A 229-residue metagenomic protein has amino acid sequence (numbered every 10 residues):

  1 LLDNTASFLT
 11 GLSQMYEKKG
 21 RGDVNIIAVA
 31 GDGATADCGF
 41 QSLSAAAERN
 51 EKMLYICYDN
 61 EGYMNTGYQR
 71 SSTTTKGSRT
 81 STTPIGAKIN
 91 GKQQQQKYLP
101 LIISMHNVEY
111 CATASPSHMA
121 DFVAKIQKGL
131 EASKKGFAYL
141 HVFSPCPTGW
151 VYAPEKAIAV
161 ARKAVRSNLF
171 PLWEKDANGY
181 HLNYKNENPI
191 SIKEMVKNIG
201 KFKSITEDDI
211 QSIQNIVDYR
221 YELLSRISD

Functional and structural regions predicted by a protein language model:
L1-M64, D121-A124, K128-G129: Thiamine diphosphate
L1-T5, K92, Q96, M119-F122 (+2 more regions): Generic structural signal for well-ordered, non-membrane alpha-helical segments in soluble metabolic enzymes
G20-D23, S71-K128, A132: Conserved thiamine diphosphate
L43-A46, S71-S72, Q127-E131, E155-V160: Short, solvent-exposed amphipathic alpha-helical segments in soluble enzyme and RNA/protein-processing domains
C57, C111-A114, Y139-F143: Short, conserved beta-strand edge motifs with alternating hydrophobic and charged residues
N60-G62, R70, H118, F143-T148 (+1 more regions): Glycine-rich beta-alpha junction loops
K135-F137: Active-site lining segments that contact anionic ligands and/or coordinate catalytic metals
S144-D229: Flexible, low-complexity linker and terminal segments
